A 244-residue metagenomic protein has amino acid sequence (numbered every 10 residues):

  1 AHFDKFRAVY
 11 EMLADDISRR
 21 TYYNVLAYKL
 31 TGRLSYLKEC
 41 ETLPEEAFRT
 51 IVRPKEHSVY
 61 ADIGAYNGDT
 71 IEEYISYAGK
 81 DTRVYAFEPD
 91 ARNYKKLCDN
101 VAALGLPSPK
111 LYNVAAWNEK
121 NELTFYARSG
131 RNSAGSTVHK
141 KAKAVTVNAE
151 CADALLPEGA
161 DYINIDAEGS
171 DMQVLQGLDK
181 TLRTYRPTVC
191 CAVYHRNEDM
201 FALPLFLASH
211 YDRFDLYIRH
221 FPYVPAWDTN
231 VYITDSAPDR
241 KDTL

Functional and structural regions predicted by a protein language model:
A1-L244: Phosphate/nucleotide-binding beta-alpha loop and adjacent structural elements of enzyme active sites
